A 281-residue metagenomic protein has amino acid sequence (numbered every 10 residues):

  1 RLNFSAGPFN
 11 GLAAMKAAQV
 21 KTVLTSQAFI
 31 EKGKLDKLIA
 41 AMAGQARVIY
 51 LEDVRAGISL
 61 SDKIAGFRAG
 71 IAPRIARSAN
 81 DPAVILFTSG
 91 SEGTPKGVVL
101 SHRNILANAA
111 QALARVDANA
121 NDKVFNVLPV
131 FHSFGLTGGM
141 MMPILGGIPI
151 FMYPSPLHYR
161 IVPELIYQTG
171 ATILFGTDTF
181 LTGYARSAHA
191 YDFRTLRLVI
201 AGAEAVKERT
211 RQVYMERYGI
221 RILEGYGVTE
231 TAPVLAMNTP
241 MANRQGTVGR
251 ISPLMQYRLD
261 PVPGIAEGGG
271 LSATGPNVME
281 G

Functional and structural regions predicted by a protein language model:
R1-L60, Y167-G170, T177: Structural core segment of the AMP-binding/adenylate-forming
L12, K16, R74, Y159-P163 (+1 more regions): Short hydrophobic/charged patches on amphipathic alpha-helices used for structural packing and interfaces
V23, P82, T88-S91, V124 (+4 more regions): Conserved S/T- and glycine-rich ATP-binding loop of Class I adenylate-forming
V48-F87, G93-T94, A114-K123: Conserved pre-ATP/AMP-binding loop-to-beta segment of ANL
L51, A171-G176, A185-R244, Q256-P263: Gly/Ser/Thr-rich phosphate-binding loop
L106-K123, V130-I173, R186-S187: Conserved AMP-binding/adenylation subdomain of ANL enzymes
T247-L254, P263-G281: Conserved ATP/PPi-binding loop(s) of AMP-dependent carboxylate-activating enzymes
